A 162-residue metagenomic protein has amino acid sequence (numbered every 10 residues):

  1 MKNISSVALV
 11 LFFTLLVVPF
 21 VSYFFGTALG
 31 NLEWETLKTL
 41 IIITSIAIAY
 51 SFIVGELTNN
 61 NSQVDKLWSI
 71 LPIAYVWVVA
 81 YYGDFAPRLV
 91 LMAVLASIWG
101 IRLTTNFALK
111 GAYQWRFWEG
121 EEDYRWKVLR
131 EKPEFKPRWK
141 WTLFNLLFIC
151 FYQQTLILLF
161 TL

Functional and structural regions predicted by a protein language model:
M1-L162: Membrane-anchoring alpha-helices and their flanking helix-loop junctions
